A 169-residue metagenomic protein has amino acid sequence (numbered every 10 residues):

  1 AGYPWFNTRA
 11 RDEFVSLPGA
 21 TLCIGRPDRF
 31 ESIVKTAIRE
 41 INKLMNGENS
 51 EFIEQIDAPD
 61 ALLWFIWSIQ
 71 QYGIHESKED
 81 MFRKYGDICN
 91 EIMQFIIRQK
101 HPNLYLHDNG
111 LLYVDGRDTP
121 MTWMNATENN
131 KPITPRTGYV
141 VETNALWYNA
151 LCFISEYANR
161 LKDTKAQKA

Functional and structural regions predicted by a protein language model:
A1-P4, K131: Active-site flanking loop/helix segments enriched in acidic
N7-E13, L17-P120, V140-N144, Y148: Aromatic-rich carbohydrate-recognition surfaces in CAZymes
E48-S50, P132, Q167: Short, charged/polar low-complexity linear motifs in solvent-exposed/disordered segments
Y72-K84, L151-A169: Inter-helical turn/loop segments and adjacent helix faces that build the functional surface of alpha-helical bundle
P120-C152: Acidic/Ser/Thr-rich, low-complexity mid-to-C-terminal regulatory regions of eukaryotic proteins
